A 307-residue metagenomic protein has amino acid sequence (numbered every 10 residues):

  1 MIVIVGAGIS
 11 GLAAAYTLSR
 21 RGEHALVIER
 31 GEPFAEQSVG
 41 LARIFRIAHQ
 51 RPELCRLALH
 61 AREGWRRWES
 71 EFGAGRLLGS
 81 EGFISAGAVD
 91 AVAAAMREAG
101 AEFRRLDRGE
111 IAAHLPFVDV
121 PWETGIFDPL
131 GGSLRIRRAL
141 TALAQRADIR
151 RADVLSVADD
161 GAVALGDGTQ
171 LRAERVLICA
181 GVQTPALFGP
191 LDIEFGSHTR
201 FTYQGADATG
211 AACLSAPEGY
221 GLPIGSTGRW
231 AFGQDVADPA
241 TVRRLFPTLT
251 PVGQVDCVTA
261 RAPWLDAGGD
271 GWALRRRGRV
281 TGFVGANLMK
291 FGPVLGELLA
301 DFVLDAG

Functional and structural regions predicted by a protein language model:
M1-S10: Beta1/beta-strand and adjacent pyrophosphate-binding region of the FAD-binding site in flavoprotein oxidoreductases
S10, P33, Q183: Conserved Rossmann-like nucleotide-cofactor binding loop
S19-S38: Glycine-rich FAD pyrophosphate-binding loop
A42-H114, W122-E123, E218-Y220: Dinucleotide-binding Rossmann-like beta1-alpha1 core, especially the glycine-rich loop that anchors the ADP
R46, E63, R172-T241, L245-V252: Flavin-dependent oxidoreductases
D107-R108, R150-D153, G253-D256: Short loop/edge segments at beta-strand edges and connector loops that shape dinucleotide/nucleotide cofactor-binding
I126-G161, L165-D167, L171-R175, C179: Helical element adjacent to the flavin cofactor pocket in flavoenzyme catalytic cores
T248-G307: C-terminal catalytic lobe of FAD-dependent flavoproteins
